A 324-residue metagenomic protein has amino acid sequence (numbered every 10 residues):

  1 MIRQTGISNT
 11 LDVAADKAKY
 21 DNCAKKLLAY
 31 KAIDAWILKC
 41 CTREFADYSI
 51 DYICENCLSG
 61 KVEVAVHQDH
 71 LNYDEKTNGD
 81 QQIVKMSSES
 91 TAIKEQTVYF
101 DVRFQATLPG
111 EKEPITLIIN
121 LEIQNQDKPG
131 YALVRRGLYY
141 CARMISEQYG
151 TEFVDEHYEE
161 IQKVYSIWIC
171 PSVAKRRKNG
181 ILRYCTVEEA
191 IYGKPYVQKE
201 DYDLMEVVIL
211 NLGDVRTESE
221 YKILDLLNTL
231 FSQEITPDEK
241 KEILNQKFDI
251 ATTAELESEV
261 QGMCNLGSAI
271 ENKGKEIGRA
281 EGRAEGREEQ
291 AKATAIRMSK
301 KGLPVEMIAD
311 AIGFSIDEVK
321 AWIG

Functional and structural regions predicted by a protein language model:
M1-E206: Accessory alpha/beta interaction modules
I7-L11, I119-Q124, L210, D214-G324: Short, charged alpha-helical interaction segments and adjacent helix-coil junctions
